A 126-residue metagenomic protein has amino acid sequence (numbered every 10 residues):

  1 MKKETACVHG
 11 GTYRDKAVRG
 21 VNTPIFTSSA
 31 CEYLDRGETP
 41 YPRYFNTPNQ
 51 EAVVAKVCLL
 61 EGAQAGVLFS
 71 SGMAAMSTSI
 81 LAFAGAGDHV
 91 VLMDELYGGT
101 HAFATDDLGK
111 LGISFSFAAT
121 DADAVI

Functional and structural regions predicted by a protein language model:
M1-I25: Short conserved active-site loop signatures built around small residues
A17-G20, C58-L60, A82-F83: Solvent-exposed alpha-helices and their adjacent loops that cap or buttress functional pockets in soluble metabolic
F26, A30-S77, G99-D107, A118: Conserved N-terminal alpha-helix of the aminotransferase class I/II PLP-enzyme fold
G37-E38, I113, A122-A124: Ligand-binding pocket scaffold of soluble enzyme catalytic domains
G62-A63, H89, A124-V125: Well-ordered alpha/beta subsegment
S77, L81, A122-I126: Amphipathic, non-transmembrane alpha-helical secondary structure
A82-T100: Conserved PLP-anchoring active-site segment centered on the Schiff-base-forming lysine
